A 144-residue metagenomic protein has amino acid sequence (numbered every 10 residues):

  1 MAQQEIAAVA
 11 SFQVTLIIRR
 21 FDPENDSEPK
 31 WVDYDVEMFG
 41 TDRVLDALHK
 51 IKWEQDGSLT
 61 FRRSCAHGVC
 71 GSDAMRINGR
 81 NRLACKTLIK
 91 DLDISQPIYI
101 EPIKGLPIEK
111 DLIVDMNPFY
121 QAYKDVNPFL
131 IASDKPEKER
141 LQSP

Functional and structural regions predicted by a protein language model:
M1-P144: Signature of N-terminal electron-transfer/Fe-S-associated modules in redox systems
